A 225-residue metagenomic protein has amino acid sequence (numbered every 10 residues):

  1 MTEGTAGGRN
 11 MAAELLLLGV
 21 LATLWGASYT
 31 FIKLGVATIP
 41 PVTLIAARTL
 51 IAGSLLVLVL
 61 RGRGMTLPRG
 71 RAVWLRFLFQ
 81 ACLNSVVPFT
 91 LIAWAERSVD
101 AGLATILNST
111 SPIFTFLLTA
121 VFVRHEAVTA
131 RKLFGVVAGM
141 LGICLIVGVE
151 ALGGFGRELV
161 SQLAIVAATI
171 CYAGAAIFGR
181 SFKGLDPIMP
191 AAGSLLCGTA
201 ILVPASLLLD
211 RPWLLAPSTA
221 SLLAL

Functional and structural regions predicted by a protein language model:
A13-T23, L58-R61, M65-A93, N108 (+2 more regions): Loop-to-transmembrane-helix transition segments
L16, S28, I51-L55, L107-F122 (+3 more regions): Alpha-helical transmembrane segments of compact multi-pass small-molecule transporters, enriched in specific families
T23-S54, W94, D100-G102, G174-G198: Juxtamembrane helix-loop-helix junctions in multi-pass membrane proteins
T30-I39, W94-S98, L145-V160, S206-L225: Membrane-interface helix termini and inter-helical loops of multi-pass transporters
T43-S54, L83-N84, F89-A130, A168: Specific alpha-helical transmembrane segments that line the substrate/conduction pathway and gating interfaces
L56, L78, L117-L118, V128-E150 (+2 more regions): Hydrophobic transmembrane alpha-helices of multi-pass small-molecule transport proteins
L56, T115-L117, G153-P212: Transmembrane alpha-helical segments that form core, pore/gating elements of small-molecule transporters/exporters
P68-A72, R76, T105-N108, R124-L145 (+1 more regions): Loop-to-transmembrane alpha-helix entry segments
